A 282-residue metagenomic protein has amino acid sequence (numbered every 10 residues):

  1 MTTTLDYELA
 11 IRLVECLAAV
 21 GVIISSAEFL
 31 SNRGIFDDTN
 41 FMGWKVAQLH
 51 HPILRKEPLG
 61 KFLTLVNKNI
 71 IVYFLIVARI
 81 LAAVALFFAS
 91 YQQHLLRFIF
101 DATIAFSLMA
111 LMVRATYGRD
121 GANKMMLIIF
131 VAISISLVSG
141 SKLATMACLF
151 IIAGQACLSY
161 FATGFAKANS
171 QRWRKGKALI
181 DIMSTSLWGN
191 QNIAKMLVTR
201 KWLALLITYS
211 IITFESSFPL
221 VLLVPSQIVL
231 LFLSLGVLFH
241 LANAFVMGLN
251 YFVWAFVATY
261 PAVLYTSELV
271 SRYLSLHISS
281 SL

Functional and structural regions predicted by a protein language model:
M1-L282: Alpha-helical membrane-anchoring segments
